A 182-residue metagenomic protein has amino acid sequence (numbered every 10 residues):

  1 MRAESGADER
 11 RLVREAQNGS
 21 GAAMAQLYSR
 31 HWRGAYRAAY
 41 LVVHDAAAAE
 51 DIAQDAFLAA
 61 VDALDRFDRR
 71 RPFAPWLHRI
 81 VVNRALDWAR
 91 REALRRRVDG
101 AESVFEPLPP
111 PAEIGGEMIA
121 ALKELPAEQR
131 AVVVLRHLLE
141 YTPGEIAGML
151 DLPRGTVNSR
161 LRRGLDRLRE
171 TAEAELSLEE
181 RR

Functional and structural regions predicted by a protein language model:
M1-A3, E15-Q26, Y36-D55, R154: Short, charged helix-capping/linker segments at alpha-helix termini
R2-E9, D87, L94-L122, T142: Internal acidic/polar
A3, E15, A101, G116-A120 (+3 more regions): C-terminal edge and immediately downstream basic/flexible tail or linker adjoining helix-turn-helix-like DNA-binding
Y28-A46, A63, L122, T171-A174: Amphipathic, Lys/Arg- and hydrophobic-enriched alpha-helical face
D51-L58, R71-N83, S159: Structural recognition of an alpha-helix C-terminal capping motif at a helix-to-coil junction
D62-R69, R79-G100, E170: Arg/Lys-rich amphipathic alpha helix in sigma70-family domain 2
P75, V82, L86, L138 (+2 more regions): DNA-recognition helix of helix-turn-helix
V132-R136: A short pre-motif secondary-structure segment
